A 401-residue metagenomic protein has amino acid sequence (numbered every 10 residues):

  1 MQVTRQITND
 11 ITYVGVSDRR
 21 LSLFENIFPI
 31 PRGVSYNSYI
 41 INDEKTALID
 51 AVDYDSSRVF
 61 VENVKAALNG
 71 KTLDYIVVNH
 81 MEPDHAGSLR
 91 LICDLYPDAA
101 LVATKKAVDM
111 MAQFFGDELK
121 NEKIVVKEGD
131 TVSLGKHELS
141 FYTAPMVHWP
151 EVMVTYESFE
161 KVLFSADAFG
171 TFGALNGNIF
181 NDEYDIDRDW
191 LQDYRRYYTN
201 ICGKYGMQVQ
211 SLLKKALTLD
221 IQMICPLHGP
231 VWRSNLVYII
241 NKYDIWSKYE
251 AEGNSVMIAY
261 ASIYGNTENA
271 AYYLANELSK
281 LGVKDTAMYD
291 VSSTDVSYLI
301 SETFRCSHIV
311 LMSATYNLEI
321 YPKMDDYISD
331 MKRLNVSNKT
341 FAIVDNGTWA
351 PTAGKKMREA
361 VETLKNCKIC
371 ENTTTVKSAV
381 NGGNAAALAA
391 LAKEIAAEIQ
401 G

Functional and structural regions predicted by a protein language model:
T4-K65, V154-E157, K161-S165, T267: Conserved beta-strand hairpin/beta-sheet module of binuclear metal-dependent hydrolase folds, prominently
R5-N9, A103-V152, Q208-S211: Metallo-beta-lactamase
E44, D55-V102: Active-site metal-binding motif and surrounding structural segment of the metallo-beta-lactamase
K45-A47, Y75, H137, K161-F164 (+4 more regions): Structural motif
I49-A51, L73-M81, L101-T104, L163-A166 (+1 more regions): Active-site neighborhood of phospho(di)ester-bond hydrolases with catalytic His/Asp-centered motifs
H148-V152, A168-G203, S247-A251: Active-site-proximal loop/helix segment associated with metal-binding centers of metalloenzymes
L175, I186-I224, H228-P230, Y273-Y289 (+1 more regions): FMN-binding flavodoxin-like domain, especially the glycine-rich phosphate-binding loop
M223-E252: Short N-terminal or domain-adjacent regulatory/targeting segments
